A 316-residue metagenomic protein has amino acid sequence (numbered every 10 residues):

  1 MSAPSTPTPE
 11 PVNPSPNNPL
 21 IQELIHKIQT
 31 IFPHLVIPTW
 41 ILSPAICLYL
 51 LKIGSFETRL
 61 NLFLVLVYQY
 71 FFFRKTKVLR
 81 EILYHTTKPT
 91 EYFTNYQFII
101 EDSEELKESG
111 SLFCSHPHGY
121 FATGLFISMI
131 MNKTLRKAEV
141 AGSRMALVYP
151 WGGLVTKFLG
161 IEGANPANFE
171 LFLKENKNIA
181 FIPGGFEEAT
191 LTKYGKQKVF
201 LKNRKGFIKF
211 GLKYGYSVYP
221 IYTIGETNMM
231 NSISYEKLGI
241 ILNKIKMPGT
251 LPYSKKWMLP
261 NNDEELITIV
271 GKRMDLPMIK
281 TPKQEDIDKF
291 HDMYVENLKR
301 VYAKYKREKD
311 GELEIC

Functional and structural regions predicted by a protein language model:
A3-N17, L171-C316: Non-catalytic C-terminal accessory region of glycerolipid acyltransferases and related lyso-lipid remodeling enzymes
N18-Q69: Alpha-helical bilayer-embedded segments of polytopic membrane proteins, i.e., transmembrane/intramembrane helices
L42-A45, Y49, T94, R144 (+1 more regions): Hydrophobic alpha-helical membrane-insertion segments
N61-Y84, E105-E175, F186-K202: Catalytic core of membrane glycerolipid acyltransferases/transacylases, capturing the structured, soluble-facing
L79-N95: Membrane-interface amphipathic/juxtamembrane segments adjacent to transmembrane helices
Y96, G160-I161, Y216: Short aromatic/hydrophobic-glycine micro-motifs
Y96, S111, A138-E139, I179 (+1 more regions): A broad, low-specificity signal marking well-ordered, structured residues that form hydrophobic/aromatic
Y96-E105: Cytochrome P450 catalytic-domain "roof"
